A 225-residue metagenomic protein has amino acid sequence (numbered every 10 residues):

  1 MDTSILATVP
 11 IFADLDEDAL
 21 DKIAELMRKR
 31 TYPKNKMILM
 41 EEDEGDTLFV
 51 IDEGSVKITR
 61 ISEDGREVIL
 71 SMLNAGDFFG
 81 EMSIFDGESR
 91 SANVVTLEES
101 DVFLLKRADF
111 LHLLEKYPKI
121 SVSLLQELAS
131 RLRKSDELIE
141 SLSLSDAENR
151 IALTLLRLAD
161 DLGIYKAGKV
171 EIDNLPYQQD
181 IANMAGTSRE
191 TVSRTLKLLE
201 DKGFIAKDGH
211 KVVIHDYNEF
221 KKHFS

Functional and structural regions predicted by a protein language model:
M1-K34, S83-I84: Cyclic nucleotide-binding regulatory module and flanking cytosolic helices
S4, L70, V102-F103, D173 (+2 more regions): A residue-level structural signature of the nucleotidyltransferase/glycosyltransferase Rossmann-like core
I11, K36-E99: Cyclic nucleotide-binding regulatory domains
D14, L48, M72, T96 (+3 more regions): Short aromatic/basic micro-patch
L20, S71-A129, R133: Cyclic-nucleotide recognition modules
E115-M184: Polybasic "coupling" helices that flank or enter modular domains
A147, L158-S225: Phosphate-/nucleic-acid-contacting segments
